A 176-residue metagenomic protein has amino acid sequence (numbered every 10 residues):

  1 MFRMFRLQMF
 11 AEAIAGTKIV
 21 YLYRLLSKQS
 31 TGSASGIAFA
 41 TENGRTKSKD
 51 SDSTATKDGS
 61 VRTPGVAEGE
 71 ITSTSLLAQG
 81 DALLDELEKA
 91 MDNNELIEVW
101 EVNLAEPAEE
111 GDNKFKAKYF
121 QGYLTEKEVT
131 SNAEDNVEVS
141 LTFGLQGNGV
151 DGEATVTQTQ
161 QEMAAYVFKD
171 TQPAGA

Functional and structural regions predicted by a protein language model:
M1-E12: N-terminal leader/targeting segments
F10-L76, L124-V137: Solvent-exposed edge beta-strands and adjacent loop segments that serve as assembly or binding interfaces
G59-A117: Structured, beta-strand-rich domain cores that present glycine/charged loop surfaces used to bind extended ligands
D81-L83, G149-E153: Residue-level signal for secondary-structure boundary sites
D85, N136, A154-T155: Short linear functional motifs in flexible/disordered or boundary regions
A90-L96, F120-G122, F143-L145, Q160-A165: Short, low-complexity, polar/charged sequence segments that are solvent-exposed and flexible
V102-D151: Short beta-strand and beta-hairpin "edge-sheet" elements
E153-A176: Intrinsically disordered, low-complexity terminal/linker regions enriched in Pro/Ser/Gly and acidic residues
